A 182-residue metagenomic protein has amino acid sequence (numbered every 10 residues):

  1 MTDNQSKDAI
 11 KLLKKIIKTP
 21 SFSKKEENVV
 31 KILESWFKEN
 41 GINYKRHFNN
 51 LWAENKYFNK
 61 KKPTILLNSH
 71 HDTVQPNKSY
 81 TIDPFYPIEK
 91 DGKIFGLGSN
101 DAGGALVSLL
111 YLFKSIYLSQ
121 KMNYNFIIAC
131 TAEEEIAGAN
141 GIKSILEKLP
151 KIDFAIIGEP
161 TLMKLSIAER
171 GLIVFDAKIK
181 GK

Functional and structural regions predicted by a protein language model:
M1-P76: N-terminal helical capping/dimerization or prosegment-like subdomains of hydrolases acting on amide or phosphate bonds
L12, L33, Y86-K90, I94 (+1 more regions): Short, basic/glycine-rich phosphate-binding loops at helix/coil junctions that contact nucleotide phosphates
E34-K38, Y44-K45, I82, F113-Y117 (+1 more regions): Alpha-helix C-terminal capping segments
H47-N49, S69-H71, S99, T131-E133 (+2 more regions): Fold-independent oxyanion-binding glycine-rich loops and adjacent beta-strand/coil segments at enzyme active sites
N49-N50, P84, V174: Short glycine-rich loop/turn motifs
K56, K178-K182: Solvent-exposed residues in well-ordered beta-strands and their adjoining turns, especially edge/terminal strands
K62-I127: Active-site metal-coordination/substrate-binding segment of hydrolases, especially metallo-dependent peptidases
A102, L106-V174, K178: Acidic/histidine-rich catalytic neighborhood of metal-dependent amide-processing enzymes
